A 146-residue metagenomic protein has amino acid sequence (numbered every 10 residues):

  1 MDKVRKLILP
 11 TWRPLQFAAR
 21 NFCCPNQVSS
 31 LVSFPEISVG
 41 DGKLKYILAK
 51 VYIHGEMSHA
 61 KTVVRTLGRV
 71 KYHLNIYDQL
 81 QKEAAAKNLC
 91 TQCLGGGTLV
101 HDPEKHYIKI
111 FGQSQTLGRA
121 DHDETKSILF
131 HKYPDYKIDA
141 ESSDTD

Functional and structural regions predicted by a protein language model:
D2-D146: Intrinsic low-complexity, intrinsically disordered or marginally ordered coil/linker segments
